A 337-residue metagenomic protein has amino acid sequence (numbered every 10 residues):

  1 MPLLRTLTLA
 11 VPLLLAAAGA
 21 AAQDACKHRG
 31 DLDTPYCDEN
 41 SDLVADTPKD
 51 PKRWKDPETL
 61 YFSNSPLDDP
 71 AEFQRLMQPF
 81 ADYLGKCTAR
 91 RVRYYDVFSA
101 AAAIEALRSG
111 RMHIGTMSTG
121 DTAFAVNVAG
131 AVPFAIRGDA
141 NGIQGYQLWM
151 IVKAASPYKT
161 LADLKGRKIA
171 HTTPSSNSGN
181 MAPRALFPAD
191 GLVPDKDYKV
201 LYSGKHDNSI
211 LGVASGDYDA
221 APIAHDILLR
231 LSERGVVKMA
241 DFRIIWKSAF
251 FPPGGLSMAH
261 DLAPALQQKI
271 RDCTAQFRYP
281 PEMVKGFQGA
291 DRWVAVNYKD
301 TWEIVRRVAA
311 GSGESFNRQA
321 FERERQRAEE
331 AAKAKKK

Functional and structural regions predicted by a protein language model:
T8-A16: Bacterial N-terminal signal peptides
A20-A102, G286-K337: N-terminal hydrophobic or amphipathic helices and topogenic motifs
F62-G85, G120, I143-L211, Y218 (+3 more regions): Bilobed "Venus flytrap"/periplasmic-binding protein-like clamshell domains and structurally analogous long
S65, A140-W149, V236-T274, R278-I304: Periplasmic-binding protein-like
G85-D96, P188-S203, K238-D241, R323 (+1 more regions): A local structural motif
A101-G115, V128, A162, H206-D226: Short helices/loops that flank or line small-molecule/ion binding pockets
T119-A129, P183-A189, A214-S215, D219-M239 (+1 more regions): A ligand-binding cleft/hinge motif common to bilobed small-molecule-binding domains
A131-I143: A structural signal for short loop-to-beta-strand junctions that line the ligand-binding cleft of periplasmic/secreted
